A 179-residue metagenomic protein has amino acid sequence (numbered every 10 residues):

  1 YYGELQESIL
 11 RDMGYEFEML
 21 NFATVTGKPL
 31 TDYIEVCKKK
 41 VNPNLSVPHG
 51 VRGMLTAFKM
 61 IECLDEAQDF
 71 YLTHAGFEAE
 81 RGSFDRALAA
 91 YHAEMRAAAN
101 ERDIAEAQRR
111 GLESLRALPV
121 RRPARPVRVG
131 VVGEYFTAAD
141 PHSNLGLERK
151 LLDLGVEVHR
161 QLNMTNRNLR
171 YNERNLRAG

Functional and structural regions predicted by a protein language model:
Y1-G179: An N-terminal assembly and electron-transfer interface module characteristic of large anaerobic redox and radical
